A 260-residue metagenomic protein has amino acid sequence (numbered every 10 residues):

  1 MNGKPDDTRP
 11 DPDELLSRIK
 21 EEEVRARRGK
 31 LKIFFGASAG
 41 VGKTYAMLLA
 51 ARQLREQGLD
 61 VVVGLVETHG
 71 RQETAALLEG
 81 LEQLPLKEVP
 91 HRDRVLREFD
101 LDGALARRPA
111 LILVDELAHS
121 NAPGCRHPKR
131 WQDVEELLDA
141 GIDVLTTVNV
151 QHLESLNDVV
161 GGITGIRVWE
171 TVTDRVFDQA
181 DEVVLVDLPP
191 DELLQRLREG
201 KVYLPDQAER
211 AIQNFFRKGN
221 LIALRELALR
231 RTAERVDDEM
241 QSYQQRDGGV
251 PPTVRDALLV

Functional and structural regions predicted by a protein language model:
N2-P5, P10, T173-D178, E182-V260: C-terminal accessory "lid"/substrate-recognition subdomains
D13-R27, Q245-G248: Pre-Walker A adenine-sensing motif
R28-A106: Conserved P-loop
F35-T44, A122-C125, G249-V260: Short, glycine-rich nucleotide/cofactor-binding loops
Q53, E67-Q72, A118-H119, V144 (+2 more regions): Conserved nucleotide-binding/hydrolysis micro-motifs of P-loop NTPases
D60, R108-L111, A140-T146: Loop/turn-to-beta-strand initiation segments
E116-W131, S155-D158: Conserved ATPase-coupling elements of RecA-like P-loop NTPase cores
K129-N149: Substrate-engagement module of ASCE P-loop NTPases
